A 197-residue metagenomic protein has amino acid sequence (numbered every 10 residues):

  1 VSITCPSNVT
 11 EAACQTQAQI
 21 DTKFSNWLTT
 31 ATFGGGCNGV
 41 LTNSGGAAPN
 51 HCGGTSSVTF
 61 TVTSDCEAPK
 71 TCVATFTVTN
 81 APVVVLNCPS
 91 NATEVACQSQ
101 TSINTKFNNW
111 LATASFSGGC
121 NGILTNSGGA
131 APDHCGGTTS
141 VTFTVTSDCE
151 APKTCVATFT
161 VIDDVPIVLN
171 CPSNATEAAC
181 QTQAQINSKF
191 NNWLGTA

Functional and structural regions predicted by a protein language model:
V1-A197: Proline-threonine-serine-rich low-complexity tracts
